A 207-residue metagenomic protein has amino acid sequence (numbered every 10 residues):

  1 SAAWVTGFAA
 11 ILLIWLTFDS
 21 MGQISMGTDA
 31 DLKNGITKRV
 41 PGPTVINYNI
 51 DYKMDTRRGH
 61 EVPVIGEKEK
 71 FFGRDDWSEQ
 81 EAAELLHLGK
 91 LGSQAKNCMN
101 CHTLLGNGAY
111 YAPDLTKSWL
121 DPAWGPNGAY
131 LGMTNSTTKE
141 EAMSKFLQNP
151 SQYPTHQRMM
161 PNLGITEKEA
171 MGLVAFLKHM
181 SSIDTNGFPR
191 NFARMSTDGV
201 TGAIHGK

Functional and structural regions predicted by a protein language model:
S1-A82, H179-K207: Post-cleavage N-terminal segment of exported redox proteins
V45-V62, A83-E84, G92-A95, M99-N100 (+2 more regions): Extracytoplasmic electron-transfer domains, predominantly the class I c-type cytochrome c fold
